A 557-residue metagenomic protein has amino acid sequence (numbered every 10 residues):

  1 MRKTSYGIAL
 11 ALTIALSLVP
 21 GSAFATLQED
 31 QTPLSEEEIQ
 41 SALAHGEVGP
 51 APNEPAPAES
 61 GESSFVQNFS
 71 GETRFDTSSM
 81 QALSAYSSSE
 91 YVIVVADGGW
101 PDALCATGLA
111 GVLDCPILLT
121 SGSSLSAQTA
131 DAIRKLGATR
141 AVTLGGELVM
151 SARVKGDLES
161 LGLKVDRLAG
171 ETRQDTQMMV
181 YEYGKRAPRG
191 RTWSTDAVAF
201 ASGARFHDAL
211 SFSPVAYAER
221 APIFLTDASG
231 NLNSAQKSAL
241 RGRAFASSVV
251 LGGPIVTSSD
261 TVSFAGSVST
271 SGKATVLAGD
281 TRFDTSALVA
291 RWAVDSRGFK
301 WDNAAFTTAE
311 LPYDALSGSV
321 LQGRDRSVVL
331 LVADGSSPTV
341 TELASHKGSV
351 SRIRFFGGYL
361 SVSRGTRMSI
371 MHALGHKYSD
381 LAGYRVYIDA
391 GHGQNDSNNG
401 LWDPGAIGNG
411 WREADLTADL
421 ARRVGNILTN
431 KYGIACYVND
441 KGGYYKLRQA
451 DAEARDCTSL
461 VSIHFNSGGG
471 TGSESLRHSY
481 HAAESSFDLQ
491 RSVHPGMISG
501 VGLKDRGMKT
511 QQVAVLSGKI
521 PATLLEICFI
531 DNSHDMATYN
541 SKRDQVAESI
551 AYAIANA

Functional and structural regions predicted by a protein language model:
M1-I8: Bacterial N-terminal signal peptides that target proteins for export
Y6, T26-S379: Extracellular glycan-binding segments that recognize GlcNAc-based cell-wall polysaccharides
A11-V19: Bacterial N-terminal signal peptides
Q67-F69, V94-D97, A201, T307 (+4 more regions): Second-shell loop/turn segments in exported
S78, A106-A110, A130, K155 (+11 more regions): Extracytoplasmic/secreted envelope proteins and their assembly/folding machinery, especially bacterial periplasmic
Y378-Q449: Active-site histidine-acidic residue metal-binding/catalytic motifs, centered on HxH/HExxH-like signatures
N395-R412, S467-P495: A short, glycine/acidic-enriched catalytic loop
R455, L460-G470, L476, G507-A557: Active-site-adjacent mobile loop/cap segments within catalytic or ligand-binding domains
